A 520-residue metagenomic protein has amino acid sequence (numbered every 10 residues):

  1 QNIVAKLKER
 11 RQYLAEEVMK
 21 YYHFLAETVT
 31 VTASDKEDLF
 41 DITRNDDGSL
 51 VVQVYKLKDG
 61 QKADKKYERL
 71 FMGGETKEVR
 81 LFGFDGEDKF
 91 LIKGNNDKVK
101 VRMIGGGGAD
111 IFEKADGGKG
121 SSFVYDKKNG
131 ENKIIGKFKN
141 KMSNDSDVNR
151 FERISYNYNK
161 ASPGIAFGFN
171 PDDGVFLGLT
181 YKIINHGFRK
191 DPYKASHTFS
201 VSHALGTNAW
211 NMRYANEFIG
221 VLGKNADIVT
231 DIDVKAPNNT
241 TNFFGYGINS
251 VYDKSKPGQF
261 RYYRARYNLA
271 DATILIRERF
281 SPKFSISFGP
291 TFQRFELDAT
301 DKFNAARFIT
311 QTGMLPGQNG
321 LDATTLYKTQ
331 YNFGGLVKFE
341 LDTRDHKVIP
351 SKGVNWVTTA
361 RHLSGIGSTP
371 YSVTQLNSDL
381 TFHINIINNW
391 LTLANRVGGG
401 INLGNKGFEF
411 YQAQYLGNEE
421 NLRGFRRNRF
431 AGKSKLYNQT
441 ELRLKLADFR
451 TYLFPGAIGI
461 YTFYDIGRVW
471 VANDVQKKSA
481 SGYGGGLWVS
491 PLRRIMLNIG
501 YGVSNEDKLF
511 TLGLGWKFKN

Functional and structural regions predicted by a protein language model:
Q1-E68, G73-R80, G86, I92-R102 (+3 more regions): C-terminal catalytic region of ATP-dependent kinase domains
D59-K62, S143-D145, S155-S162, R189-T198 (+7 more regions): Flexible, solvent-exposed coil segments and beta strand-coil junctions, predominantly the extracellular/periplasmic
K93, I104, I111-I228, A236 (+9 more regions): Outer-membrane beta-barrel initiation region
F151, Y156-N157, R213, D227 (+5 more regions): C-terminal outer-membrane beta-barrel translocator/porin domains of Gram-negative envelope proteins and their
I165-F169, H197-H203, I228-S250, F288-R294 (+9 more regions): Transmembrane beta-barrel strands of outer-membrane/channel proteins
G174, G223-D227, S281-K283, G353 (+5 more regions): Strand-connecting loop/turn motifs
G187-R189, L205-T207, L222, V234-N242 (+9 more regions): Gram-negative outer-membrane beta-barrel proteins
L336-V337, L487-V489, D507-N520: Outer-membrane beta-barrel "beta-signal"
